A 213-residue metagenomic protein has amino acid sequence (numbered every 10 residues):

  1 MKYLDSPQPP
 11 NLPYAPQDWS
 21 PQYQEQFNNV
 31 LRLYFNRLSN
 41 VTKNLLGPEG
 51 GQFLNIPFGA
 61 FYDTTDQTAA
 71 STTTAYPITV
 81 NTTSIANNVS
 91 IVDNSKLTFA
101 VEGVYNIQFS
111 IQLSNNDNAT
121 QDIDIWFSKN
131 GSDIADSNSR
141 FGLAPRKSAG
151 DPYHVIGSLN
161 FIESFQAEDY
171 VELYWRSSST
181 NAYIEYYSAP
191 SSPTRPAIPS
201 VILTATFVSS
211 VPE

Functional and structural regions predicted by a protein language model:
K2-L4, Y23-N28, R32-N36, N40-E213: Extracellular jelly-roll beta-sandwich "head" domains, especially the C-terminal globular C1q domain
S6-A15: Long, low-complexity or tandemly repetitive, helically biased scaffold regions used for multimeric assembly/adhesion
